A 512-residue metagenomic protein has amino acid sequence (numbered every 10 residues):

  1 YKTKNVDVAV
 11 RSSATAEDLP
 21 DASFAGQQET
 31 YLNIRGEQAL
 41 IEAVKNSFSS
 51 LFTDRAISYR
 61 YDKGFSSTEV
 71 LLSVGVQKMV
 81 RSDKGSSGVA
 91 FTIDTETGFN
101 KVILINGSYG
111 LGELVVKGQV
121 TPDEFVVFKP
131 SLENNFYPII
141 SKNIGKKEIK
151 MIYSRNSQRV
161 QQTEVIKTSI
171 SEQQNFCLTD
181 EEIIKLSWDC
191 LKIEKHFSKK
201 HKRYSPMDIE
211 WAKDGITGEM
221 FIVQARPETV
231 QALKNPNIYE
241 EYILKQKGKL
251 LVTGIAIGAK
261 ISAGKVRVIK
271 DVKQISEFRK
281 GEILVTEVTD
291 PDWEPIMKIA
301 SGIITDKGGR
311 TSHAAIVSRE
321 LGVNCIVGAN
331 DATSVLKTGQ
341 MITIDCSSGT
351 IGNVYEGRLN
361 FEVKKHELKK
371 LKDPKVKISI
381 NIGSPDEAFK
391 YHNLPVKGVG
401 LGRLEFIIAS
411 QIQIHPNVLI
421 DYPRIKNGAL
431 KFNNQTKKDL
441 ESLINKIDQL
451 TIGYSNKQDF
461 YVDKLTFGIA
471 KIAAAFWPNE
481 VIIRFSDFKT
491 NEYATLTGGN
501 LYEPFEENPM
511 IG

Functional and structural regions predicted by a protein language model:
Y1-D331, T343: Conserved mixed alpha/beta core segments that line enzyme active sites in large multi-domain catalysts
Y1-K2, S154-T163, Q173-C177, L251-I261 (+6 more regions): Proteins with a high burden of low-complexity, intrinsically disordered sequence enriched in S/T/G/P/A and R, requiring
N5, A14-F24, Q28, D83 (+2 more regions): Conserved alpha/beta-domain cores
N5, N33, N46, N100 (+21 more regions): Detector for Asparagine
S47-D54, D189, I193-H196, D345 (+4 more regions): Change "in soluble alpha/beta enzymes" to "in soluble alpha/beta proteins
S67-L71, M341, I414-H415, L496: Short amphipathic alpha-helical patches
L71, N100, Y204-P206, A300 (+5 more regions): Active-site lining segments that contact anionic ligands and/or coordinate catalytic metals
I216, E228-A232, K260-I283, E287-G402 (+1 more regions): Acidic, glycine-rich flexible loop/linker segments
